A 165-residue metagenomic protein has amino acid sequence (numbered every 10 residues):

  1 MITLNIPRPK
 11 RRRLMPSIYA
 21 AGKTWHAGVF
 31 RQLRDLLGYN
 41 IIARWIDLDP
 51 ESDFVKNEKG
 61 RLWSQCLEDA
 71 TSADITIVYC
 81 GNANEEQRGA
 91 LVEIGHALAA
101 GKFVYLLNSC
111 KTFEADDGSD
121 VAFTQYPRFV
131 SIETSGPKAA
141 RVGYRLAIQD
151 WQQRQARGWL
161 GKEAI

Functional and structural regions predicted by a protein language model:
M1-I165: Conserved catalytic or regulatory cores that recognize and/or transform ribose-phosphate-containing ligands
